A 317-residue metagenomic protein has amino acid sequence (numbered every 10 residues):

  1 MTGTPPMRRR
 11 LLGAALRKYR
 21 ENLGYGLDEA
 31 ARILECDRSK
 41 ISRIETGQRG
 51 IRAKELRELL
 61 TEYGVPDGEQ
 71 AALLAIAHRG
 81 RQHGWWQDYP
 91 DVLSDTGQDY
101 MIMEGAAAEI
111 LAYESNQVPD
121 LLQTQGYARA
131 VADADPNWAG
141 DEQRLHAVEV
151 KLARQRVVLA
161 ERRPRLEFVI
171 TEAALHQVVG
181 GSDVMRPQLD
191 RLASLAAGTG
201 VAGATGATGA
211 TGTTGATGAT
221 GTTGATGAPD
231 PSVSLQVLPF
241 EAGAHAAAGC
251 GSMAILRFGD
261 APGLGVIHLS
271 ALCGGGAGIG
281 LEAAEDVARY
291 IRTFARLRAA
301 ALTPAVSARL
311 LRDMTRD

Functional and structural regions predicted by a protein language model:
M1-G84: Basic, Lys/Arg-rich alpha-helical nucleic-acid-recognition elements, primarily the DNA-binding modules of transcription
T2-T4, K18-E21, G80-Q82, P90-V92 (+3 more regions): A broad, low-specificity signal for short, low-complexity segments enriched in glycine/proline and polar/charged
R8, E35-C36, T96-Q98, V169: A short alpha-helix capping/helix-coil boundary motif
L11, D91-L111, S252, R257 (+1 more regions): Short juxta-domain linker segments that transition from a proline/glycine-rich, charged coil into a short amphipathic
R32, L93, R309-D313: Short secondary-structure junction/hinge motifs that connect adjacent elements
D37, I44, E58, M103-A106 (+2 more regions): Preference for short coil/turn "hinge" residues that link or interrupt alpha-helices
A71-G105: Short, charged recognition helix plus adjacent turn of helix-turn-helix-like nucleic-acid-binding domains
E109-D317: Hydrophobic protein-protein interaction segments
